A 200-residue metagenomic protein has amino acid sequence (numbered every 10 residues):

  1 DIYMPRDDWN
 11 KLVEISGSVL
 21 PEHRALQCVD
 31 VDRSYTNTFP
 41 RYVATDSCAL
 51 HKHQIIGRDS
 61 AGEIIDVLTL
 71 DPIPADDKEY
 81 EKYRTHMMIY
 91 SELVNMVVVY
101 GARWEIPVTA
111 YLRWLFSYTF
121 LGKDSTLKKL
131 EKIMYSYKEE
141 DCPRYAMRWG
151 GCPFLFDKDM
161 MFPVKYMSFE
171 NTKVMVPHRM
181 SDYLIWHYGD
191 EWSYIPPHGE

Functional and structural regions predicted by a protein language model:
D1-M4: Conserved catalytic-core segments centered on acid/base and nucleophilic motifs
R6, N10-Y80, M96-T109, R113-Y188 (+1 more regions): Conserved catalytic core of two-metal-ion nucleotidyltransferases
R84-L93: Contiguous hydrophobic, core-forming segments of folded domains
